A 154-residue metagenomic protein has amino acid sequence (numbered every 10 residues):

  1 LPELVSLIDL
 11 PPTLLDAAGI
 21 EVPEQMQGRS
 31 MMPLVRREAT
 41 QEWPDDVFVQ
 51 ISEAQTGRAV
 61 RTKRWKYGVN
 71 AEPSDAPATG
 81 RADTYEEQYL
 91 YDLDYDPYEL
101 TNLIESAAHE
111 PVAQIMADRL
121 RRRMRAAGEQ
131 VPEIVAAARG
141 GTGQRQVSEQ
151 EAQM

Functional and structural regions predicted by a protein language model:
L1, A18-V22, A107: Short, polar/flexible loop-turn hinges at active-site or ligand-entry regions and domain interfaces
L1-L7: A short, structured beta-strand-centered segment in the mid-to-C-terminal lobe of catalytic cores from group-transfer
I8-P11, D16-Y89, L93, Y98 (+1 more regions): C-terminal cap/loop subdomain of S1 sulfatases and analogous C-terminal strand-loop tails that border
Y98-H109: Active-site-proximal N-terminal segment of extracellular/periplasmic enzymes that hydrolyze or transfer
